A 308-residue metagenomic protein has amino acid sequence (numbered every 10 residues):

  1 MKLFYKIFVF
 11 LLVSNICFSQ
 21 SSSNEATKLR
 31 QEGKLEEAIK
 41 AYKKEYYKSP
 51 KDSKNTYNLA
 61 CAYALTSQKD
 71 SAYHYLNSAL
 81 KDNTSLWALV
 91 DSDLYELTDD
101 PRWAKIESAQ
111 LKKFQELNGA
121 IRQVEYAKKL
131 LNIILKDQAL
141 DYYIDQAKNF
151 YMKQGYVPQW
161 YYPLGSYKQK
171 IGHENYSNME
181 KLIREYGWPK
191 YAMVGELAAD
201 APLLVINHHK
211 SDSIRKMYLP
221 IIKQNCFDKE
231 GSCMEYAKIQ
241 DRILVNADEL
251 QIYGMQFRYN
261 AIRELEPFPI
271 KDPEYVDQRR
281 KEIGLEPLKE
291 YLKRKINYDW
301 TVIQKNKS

Functional and structural regions predicted by a protein language model:
Q20, K54, A88-L89: Start-of-helix register in tetratricopeptide repeats
E45, S78-A79: Canonical positions in the second alpha-helix
N58, D91-D93: Canonical tetratricopeptide repeat
